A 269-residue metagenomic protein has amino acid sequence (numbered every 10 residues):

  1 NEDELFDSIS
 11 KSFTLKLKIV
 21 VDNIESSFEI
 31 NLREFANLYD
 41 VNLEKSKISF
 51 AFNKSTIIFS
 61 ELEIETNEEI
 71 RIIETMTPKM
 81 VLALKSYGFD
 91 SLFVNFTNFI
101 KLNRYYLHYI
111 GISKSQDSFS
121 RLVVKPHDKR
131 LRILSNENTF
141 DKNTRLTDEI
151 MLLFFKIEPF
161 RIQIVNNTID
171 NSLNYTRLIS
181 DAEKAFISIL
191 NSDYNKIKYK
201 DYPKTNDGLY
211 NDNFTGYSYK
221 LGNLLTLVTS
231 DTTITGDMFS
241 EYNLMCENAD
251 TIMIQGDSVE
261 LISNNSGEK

Functional and structural regions predicted by a protein language model:
N1-K269: Boundary/linker segments flanking structured domains
